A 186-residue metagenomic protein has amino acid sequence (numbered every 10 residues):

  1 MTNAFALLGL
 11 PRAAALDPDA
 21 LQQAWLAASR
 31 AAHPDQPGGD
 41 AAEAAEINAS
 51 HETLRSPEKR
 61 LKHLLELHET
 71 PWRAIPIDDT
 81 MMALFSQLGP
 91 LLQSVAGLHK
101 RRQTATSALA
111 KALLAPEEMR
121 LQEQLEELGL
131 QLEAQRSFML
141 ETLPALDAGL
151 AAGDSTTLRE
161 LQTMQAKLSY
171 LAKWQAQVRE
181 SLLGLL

Functional and structural regions predicted by a protein language model:
M1-L186: C-terminal accessory/regulatory regions appended to core domains
